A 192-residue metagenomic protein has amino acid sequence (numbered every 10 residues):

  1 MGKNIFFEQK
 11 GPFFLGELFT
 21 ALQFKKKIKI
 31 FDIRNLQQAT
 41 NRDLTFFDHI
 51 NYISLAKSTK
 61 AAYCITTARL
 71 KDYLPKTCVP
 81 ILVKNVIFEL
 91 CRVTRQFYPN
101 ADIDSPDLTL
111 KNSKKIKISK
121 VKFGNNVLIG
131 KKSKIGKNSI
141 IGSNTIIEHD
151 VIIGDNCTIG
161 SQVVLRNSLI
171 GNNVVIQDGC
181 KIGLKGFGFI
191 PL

Functional and structural regions predicted by a protein language model:
M1-K114, N173, G179-C180, L184-L192: Terminal amphipathic alpha-helical/low-complexity segments used for targeting or macromolecular assembly
F46, L110-L192: Structural signal for interior beta-strand "rungs" in well-ordered beta-sheet cores of soluble enzyme domains
